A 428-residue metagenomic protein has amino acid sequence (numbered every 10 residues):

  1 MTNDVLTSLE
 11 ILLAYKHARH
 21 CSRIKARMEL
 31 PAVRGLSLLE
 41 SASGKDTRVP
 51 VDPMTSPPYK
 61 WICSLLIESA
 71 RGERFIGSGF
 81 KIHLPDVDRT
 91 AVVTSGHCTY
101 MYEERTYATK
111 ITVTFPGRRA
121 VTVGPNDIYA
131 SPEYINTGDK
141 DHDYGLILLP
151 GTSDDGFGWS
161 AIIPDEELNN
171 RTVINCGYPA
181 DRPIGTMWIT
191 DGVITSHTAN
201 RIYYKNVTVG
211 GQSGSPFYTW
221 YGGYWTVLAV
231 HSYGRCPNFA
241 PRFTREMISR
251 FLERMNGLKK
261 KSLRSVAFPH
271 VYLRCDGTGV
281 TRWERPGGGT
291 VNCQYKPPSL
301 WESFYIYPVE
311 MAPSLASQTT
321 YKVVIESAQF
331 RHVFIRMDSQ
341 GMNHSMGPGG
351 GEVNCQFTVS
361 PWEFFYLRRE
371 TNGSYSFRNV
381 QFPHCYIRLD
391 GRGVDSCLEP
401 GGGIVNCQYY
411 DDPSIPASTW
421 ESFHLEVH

Functional and structural regions predicted by a protein language model:
M1, L228-K259: C-terminal cap/linker of serine protease catalytic domains
M1-D86, R250-K259: Protease-domain processing segments flanking chymotrypsin-fold serine proteases, especially trypsin-like
P57-K60, I67, F75-I76, D88 (+2 more regions): Serine endopeptidase catalytic core focused on the charge-relay Asp
L66-A70, L148-D154, K205-G210, A267 (+2 more regions): A structural micro-motif recognizing beta-strand termini and the immediately following turn/loop segments
F80, D86, V207-S232: Catalytic nucleophile loop of clan PA
S95-Y100, G210, L228-P237: Short beta->alpha transition motifs characteristic of CBS
C98-Y100, G117-A120, G151-D154, P179-D181 (+6 more regions): Acidic glycine-/aspartate-rich tracts in secreted/extracellular proteins
G257-R285, L300-S345, P361-C397, I415-H428: Extracellular glycan-recognition/adhesion modules and their associated mucin-like linkers
